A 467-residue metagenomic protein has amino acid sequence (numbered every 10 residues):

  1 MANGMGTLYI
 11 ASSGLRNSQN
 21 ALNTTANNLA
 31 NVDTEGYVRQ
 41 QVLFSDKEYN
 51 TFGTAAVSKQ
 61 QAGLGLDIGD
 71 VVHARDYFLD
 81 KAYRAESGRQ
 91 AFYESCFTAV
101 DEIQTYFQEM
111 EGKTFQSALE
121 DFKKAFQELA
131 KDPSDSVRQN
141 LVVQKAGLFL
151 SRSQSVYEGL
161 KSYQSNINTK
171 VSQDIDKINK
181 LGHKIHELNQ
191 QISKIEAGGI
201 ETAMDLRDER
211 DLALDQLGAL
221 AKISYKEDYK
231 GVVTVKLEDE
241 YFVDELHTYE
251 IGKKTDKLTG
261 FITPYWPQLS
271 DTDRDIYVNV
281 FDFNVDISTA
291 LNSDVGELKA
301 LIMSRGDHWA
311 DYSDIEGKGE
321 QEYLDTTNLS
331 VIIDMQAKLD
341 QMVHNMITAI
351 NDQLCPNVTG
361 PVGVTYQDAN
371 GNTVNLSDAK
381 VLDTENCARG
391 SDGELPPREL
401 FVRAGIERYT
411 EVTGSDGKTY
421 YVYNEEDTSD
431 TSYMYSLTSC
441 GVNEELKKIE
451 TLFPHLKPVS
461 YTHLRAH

Functional and structural regions predicted by a protein language model:
M1-R465: Structural signature of extracellular appendage/secretion-system components
